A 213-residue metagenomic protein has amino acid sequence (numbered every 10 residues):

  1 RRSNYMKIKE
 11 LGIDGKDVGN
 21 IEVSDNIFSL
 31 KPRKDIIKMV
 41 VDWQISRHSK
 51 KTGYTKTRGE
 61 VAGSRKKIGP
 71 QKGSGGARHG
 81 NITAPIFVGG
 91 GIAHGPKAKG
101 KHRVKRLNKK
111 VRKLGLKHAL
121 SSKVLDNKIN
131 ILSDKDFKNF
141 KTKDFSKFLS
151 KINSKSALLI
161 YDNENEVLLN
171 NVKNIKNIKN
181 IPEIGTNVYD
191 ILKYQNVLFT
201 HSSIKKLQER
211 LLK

Functional and structural regions predicted by a protein language model:
R1-K50, K97-K213: Extended polybasic, low-complexity segments that bind anionic RNA or targeting/receptor surfaces
K50-G53, G59: Short, structured surface segments that line ligand/substrate-binding pockets
R58-G95: Glycine/serine-rich anion-binding loops at beta->alpha junctions that coordinate negatively charged ligand groups
